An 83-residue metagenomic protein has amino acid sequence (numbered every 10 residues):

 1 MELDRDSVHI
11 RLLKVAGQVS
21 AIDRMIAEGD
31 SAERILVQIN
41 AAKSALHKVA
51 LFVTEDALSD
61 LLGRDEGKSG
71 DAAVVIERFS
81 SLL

Functional and structural regions predicted by a protein language model:
M1-L83: Solvent-exposed interaction patches of small proteins and small membrane subunits
